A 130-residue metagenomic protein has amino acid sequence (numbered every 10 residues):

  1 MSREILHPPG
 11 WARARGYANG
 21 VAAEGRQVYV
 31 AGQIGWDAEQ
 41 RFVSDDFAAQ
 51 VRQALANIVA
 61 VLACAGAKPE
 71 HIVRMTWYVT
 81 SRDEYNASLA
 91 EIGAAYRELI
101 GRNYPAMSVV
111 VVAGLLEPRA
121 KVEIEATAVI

Functional and structural regions predicted by a protein language model:
S2-I130: Short, polar/acidic, helix-capping and beta-turn segments at strand->helix junctions that line the mouths
